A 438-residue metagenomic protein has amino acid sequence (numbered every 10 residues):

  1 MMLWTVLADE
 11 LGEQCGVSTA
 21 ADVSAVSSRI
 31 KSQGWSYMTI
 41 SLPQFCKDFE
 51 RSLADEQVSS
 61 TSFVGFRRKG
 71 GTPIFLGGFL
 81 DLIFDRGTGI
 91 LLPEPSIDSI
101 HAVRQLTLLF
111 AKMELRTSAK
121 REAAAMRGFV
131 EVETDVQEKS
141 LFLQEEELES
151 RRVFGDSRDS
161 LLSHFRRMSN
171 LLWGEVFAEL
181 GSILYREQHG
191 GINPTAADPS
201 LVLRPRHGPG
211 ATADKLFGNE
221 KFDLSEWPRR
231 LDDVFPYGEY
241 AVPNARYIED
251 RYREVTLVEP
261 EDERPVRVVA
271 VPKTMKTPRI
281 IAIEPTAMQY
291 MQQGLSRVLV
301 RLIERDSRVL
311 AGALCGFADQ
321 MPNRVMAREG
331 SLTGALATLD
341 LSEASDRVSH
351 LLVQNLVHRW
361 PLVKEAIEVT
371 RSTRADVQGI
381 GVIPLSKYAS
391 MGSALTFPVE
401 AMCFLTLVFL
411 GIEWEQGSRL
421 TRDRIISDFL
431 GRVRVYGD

Functional and structural regions predicted by a protein language model:
M1-L3, D22-S28, Q44, R229 (+2 more regions): Core nucleotidyl-transferase/polymerase catalytic module
M1-V269: Non-catalytic, polymerase-adjacent accessory regions of viral genome-replication enzymes
